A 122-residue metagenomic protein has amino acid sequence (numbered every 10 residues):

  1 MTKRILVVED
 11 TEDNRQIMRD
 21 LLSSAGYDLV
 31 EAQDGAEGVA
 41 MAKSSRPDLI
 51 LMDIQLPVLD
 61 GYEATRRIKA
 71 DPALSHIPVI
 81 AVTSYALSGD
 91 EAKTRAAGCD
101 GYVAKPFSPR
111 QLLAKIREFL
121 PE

Functional and structural regions predicted by a protein language model:
E9: Conserved acidic carboxylate
Q16-S24: Charged docking surfaces used in two-component/phosphorelay signaling
G26-Q33, M41, V103: Short hydrophobic/Thr-rich beta-strand motif most characteristic of the beta2 strand and flanking loop of CheY-like
S45-L51, L56: Active-site beta3 strand of CheY-like receiver
P57, S75, L87, K105-P106: The feature encodes the CheY-like receiver
F107-I116: C-terminal output helix
